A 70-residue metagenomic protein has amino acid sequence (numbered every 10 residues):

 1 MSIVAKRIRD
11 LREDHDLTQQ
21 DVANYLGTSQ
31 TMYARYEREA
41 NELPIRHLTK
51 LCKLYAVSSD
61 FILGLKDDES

Functional and structural regions predicted by a protein language model:
M1-I3: A detector for short, charged/polar N-terminal pre-domain segments
K6-Y25, K50: Short basic helix-loop element that most often maps to the first helix and adjoining turn of HTH DNA-binding modules
Q20, Q30-T31, D60: Key DNA-contact positions within bacterial/archaeal DNA-binding proteins
G27-E42: Recognition helix of helix-turn-helix/homeodomain-like DNA-binding domains that insert into the DNA major groove
R35, L63-S70: Short, charged recognition helix plus adjacent turn of helix-turn-helix-like nucleic-acid-binding domains
A40-K50, E69: Short, basic-rich loop-to-helix N-cap that marks the start of a DNA-contacting helix
R46-F61: DNA major-groove recognition helix of helix-turn-helix/homeodomain DNA-binding modules
